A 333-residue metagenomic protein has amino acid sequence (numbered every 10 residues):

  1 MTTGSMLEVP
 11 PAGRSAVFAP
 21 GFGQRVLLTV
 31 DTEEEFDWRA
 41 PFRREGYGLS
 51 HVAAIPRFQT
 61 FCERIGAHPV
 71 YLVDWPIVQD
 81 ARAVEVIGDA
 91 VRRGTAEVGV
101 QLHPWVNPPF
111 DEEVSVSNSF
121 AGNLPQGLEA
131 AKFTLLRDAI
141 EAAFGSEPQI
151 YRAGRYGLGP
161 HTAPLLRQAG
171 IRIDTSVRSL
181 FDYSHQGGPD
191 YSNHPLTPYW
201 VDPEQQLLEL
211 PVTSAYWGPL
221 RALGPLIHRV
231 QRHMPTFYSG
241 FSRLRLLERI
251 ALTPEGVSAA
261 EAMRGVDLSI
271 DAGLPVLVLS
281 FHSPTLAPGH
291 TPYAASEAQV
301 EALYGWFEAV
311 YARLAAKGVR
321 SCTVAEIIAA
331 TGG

Functional and structural regions predicted by a protein language model:
T2-V9, G13, A153-A272: Active-site-adjacent pocket scaffolds in enzyme catalytic domains
M6-R92, L279, R313-G318: Active-site beta->alpha N-cap acidic-glycine motif
V26-V30, P69-Y71, V98-L102, Q149-Y151 (+4 more regions): Hydrophobic faces of well-ordered beta-strands that scaffold small-molecule active sites in alpha/beta enzyme cores
W38-R44, F110-G122, G289-A295: Surface-exposed, active-site-proximal loop segments in enzymatic domains
I55-Q59, V84-G88, A130-R137, A163 (+2 more regions): Generic structural signal for well-ordered alpha-helices, preferentially at hydrophobic/aromatic core positions
W75-G157, Q205, S214-Y216, S283-P284: Metal-dependent polysaccharide deacetylase catalytic core of the NodB/CE4 family, i.e., the active-site-bearing domain
P109-F110, H185-D190, L223, A287-A294: Histidine/acidic-residue-rich catalytic or RNA/ligand-binding cores of hydrolases and nuclease-related proteins
S239-G333: C-terminal domain-boundary segment and adjacent tail
